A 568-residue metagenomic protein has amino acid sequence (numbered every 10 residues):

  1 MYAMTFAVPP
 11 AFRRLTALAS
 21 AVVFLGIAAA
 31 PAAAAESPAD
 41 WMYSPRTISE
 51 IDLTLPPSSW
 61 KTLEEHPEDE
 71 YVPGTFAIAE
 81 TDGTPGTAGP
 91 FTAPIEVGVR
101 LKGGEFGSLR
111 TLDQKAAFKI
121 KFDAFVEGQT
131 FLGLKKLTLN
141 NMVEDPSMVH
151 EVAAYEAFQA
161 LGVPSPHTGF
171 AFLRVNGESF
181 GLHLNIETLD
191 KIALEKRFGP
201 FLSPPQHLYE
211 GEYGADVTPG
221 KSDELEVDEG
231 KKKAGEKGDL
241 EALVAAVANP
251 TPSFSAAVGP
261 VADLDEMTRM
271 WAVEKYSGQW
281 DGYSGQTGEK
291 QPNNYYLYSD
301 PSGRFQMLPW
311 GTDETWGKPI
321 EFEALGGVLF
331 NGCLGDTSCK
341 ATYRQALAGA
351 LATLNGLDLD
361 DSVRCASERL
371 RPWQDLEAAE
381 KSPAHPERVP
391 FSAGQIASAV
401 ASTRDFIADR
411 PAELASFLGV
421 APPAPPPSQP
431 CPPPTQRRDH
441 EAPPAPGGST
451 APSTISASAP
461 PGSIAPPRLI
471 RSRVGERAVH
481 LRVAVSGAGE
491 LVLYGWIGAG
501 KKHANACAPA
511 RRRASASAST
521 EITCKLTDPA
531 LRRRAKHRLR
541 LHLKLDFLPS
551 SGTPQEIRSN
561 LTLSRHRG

Functional and structural regions predicted by a protein language model:
Y2-A19: Bacterial N-terminal signal peptides that target proteins for export
T16-A28: Bacterial N-terminal signal peptides
A34-A35, D405, S416-F417, P422-G568: Polybasic, low-complexity, intrinsically disordered segments
A35-M148, V152-E156, G214: Conserved NTP-binding catalytic cores of kinases and kinase-like/nucleotidyltransferase enzymes across multiple kinase
D40-W41, R46-E50, S59, A234-A451: Middle-to-C-terminal accessory/interaction subdomains
D52, V97-G98, A116-K121, K136-N141 (+10 more regions): Structural recognition of the beta-strand scaffold that forms the well-ordered cores of secreted hydrolase catalytic
L63-H66, S108-R110, F131-G133, H150-E151 (+5 more regions): Short, solvent-exposed loop/turn and secondary-structure capping segments
A117-E127, L134, T138-V143, L161-P166 (+3 more regions): Internal "kinase-insert"/substrate-recognition segments embedded within catalytic cores of ATP-dependent enzymes
